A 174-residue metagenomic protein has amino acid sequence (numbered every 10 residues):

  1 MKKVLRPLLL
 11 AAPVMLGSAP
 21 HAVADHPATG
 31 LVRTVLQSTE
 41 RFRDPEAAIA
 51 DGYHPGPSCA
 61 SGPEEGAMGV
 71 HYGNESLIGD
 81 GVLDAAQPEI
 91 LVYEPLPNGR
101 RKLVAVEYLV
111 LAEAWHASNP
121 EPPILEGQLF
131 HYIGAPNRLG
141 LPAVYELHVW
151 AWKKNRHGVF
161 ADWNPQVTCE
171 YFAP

Functional and structural regions predicted by a protein language model:
M1-L8: Bacterial N-terminal signal peptides that target proteins for export
L9-G17: Bacterial N-terminal signal peptides
V23-P174: Primary mode marks residue(s) on the alpha4-beta5-alpha5 output face of response regulator receiver
